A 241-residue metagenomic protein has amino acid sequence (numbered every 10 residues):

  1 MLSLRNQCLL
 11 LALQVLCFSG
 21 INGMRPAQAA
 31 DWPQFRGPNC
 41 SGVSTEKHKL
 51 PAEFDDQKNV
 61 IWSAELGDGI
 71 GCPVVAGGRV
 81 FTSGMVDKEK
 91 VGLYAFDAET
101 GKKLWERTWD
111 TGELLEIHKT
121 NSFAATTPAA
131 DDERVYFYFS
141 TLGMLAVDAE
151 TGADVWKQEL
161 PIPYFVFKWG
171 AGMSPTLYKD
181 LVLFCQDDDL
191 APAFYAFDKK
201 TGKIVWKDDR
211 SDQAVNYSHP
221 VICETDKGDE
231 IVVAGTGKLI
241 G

Functional and structural regions predicted by a protein language model:
M1-N6: N-terminal secretory signal peptides that target proteins for export/translocation
L10-G23: Bacterial N-terminal signal peptides
R25-G241: Noncatalytic, solvent-exposed loop/strand surfaces of beta-propeller-type extracellular/periplasmic domains
